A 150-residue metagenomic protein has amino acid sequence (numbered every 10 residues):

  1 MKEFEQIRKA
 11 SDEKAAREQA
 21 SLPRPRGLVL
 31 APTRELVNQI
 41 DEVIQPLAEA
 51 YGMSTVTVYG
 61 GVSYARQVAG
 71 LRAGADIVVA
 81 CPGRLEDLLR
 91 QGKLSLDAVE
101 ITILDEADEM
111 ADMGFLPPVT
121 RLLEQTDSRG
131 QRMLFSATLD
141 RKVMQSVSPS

Functional and structural regions predicted by a protein language model:
M1: Walker A/P-loop
E5-R8, K14-R90, A98-I101, D140 (+1 more regions): Conserved nucleic-acid-binding Ia/Ib motif block in the N-terminal RecA-like helicase ATPase lobe
S95-S150: Post-DEXD/H (motif II) to motif III coupling segment of the RecA-like Helicase ATP-binding lobe
